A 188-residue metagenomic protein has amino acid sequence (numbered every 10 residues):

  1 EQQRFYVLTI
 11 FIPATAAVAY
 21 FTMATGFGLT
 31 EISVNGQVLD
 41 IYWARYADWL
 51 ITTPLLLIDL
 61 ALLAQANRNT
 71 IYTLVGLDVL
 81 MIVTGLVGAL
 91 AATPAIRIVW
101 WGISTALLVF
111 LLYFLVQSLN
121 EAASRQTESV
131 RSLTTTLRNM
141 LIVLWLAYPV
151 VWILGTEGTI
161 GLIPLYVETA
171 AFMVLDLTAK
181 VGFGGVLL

Functional and structural regions predicted by a protein language model:
E1-A44, T53-L188: Polytopic alpha-helical membrane-helix bundles and their juxtamembrane interface segments in multi-pass membrane
